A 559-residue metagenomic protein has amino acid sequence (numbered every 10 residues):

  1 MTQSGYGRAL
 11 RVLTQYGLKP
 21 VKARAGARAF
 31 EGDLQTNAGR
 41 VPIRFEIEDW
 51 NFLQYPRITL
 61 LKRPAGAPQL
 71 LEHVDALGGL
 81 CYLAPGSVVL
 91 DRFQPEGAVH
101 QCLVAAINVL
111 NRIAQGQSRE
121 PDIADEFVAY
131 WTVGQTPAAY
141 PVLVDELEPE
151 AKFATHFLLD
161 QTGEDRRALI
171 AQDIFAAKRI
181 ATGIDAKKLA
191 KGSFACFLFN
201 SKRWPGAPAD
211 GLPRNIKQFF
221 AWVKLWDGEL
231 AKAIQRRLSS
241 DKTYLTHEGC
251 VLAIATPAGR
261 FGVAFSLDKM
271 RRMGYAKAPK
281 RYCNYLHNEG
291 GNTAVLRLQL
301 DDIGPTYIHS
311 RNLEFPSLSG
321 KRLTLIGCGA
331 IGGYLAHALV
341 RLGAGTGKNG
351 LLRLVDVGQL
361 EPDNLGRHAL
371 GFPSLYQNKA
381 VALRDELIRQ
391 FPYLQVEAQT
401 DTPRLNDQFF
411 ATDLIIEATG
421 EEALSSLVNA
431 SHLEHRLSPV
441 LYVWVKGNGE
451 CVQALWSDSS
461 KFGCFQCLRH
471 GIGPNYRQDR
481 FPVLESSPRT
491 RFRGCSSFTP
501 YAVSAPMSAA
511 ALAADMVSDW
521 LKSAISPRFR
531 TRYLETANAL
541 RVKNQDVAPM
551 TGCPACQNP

Functional and structural regions predicted by a protein language model:
G17-P85: Compact alpha/beta protein-protein interaction domains typified by the UBC
A65-I123: Glycine-centered motif in EGF-like
P137-G291, T419-P559: Glycine-rich phosphate/adenylate-binding loop
A294-L323: A short, basic/flexible loop-to-alpha-helix module at the beginning of a structural domain
E314-K348, L352-E361: Glycine-rich adenosine-cofactor-binding loop
V340-T346, I388-R389, D407-F410, S426-S438 (+1 more regions): Short, surface-exposed basic-aromatic patches at helix termini and helix-loop junctions that form
L351-F391: Glycine-rich phosphate-binding loop and adjoining beta1-alpha1-beta2 segment of Rossmann-like nucleotide-binding folds
A382-D413, T419-A423: A structured beta-alpha segment of the ubiquitous adenosine-cofactor-binding alpha/beta core
